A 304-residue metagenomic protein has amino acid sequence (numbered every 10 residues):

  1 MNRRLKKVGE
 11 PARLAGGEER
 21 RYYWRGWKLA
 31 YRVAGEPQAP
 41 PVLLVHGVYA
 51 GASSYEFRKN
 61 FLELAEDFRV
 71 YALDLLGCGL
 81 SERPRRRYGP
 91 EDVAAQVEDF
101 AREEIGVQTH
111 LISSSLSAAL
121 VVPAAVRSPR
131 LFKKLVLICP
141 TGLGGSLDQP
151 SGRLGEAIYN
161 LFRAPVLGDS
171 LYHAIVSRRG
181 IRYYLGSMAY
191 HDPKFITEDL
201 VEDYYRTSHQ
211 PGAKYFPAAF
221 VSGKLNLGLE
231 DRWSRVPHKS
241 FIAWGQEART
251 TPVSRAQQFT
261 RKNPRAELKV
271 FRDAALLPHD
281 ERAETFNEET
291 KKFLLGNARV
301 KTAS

Functional and structural regions predicted by a protein language model:
M1-R21: An N-terminal hydrophobic leader/cap segment in hydrolases
W27, R32-L80: Conserved HGGG/HGGXW glycine-rich cap/lid loop of the alpha/beta-hydrolase fold
L29, H173-S234: Conserved alpha/beta-hydrolase catalytic His-Asp/Glu region
R32, R58, L62, Y71-I112 (+3 more regions): Active-site loop/oxyanion-hole signature of alpha/beta-hydrolase fold enzymes
A118-P129, L135: Short glycine-enriched nucleophile-adjacent loop and the immediately C-terminal alpha-helix near the catalytic center
V126, L135-L167: Flexible "cap/lid" loop of the alpha/beta hydrolase fold
R235-A274: Conserved loop-alpha-helix segment in the C-terminal half of the alpha/beta-hydrolase fold that carries the catalytic
P264-S304: Catalytic active-site module of serine/aspartate enzymes centered on a nucleophile-bearing elbow/loop
